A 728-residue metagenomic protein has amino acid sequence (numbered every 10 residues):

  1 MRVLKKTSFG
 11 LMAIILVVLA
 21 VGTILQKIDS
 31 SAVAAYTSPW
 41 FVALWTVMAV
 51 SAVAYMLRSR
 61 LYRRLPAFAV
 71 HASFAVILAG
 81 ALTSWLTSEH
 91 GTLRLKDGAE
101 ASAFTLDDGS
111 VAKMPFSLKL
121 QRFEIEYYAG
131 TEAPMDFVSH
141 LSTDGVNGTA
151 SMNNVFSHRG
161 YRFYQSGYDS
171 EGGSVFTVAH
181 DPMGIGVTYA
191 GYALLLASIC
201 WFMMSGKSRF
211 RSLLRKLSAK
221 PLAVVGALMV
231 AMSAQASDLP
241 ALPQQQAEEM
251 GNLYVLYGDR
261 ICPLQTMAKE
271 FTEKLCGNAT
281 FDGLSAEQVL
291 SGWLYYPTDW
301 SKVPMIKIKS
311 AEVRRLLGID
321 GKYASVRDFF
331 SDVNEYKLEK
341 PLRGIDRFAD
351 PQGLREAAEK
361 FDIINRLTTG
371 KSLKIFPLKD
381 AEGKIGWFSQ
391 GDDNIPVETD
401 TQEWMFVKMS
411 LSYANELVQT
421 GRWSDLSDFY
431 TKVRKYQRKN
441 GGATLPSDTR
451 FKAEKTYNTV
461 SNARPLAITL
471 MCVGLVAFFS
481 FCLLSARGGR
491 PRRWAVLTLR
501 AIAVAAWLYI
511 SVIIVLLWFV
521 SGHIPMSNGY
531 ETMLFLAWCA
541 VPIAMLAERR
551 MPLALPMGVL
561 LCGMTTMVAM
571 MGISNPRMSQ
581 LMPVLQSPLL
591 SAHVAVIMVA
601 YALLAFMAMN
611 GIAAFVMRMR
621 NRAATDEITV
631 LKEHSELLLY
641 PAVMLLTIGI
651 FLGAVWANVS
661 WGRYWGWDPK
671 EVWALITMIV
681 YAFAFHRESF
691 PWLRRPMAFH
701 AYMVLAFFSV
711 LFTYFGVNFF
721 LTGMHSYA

Functional and structural regions predicted by a protein language model:
M1-A728: Solvent-exposed, non-transmembrane regions of integral membrane proteins
